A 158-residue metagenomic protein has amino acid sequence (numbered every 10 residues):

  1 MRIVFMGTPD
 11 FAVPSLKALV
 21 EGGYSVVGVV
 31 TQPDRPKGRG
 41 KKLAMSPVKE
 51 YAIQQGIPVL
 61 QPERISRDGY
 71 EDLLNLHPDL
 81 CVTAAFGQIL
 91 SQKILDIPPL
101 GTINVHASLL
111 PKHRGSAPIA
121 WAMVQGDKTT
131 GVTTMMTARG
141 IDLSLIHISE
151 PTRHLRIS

Functional and structural regions predicted by a protein language model:
M1-R39: N-terminal Rossmann-like dinucleotide-binding module
M1-V4, H77-C81: Short active-site oxyanion
T8-F11, E63-S66, F86-Q88: Short beta->alpha connector loops
A12-P14, Y70, L90-Q92: Short, well-ordered alpha-helical microsegments
G22, Q32, L80-S149, R153: Donor/substrate-binding cores of folate-linked one-carbon enzymes
P36-H77: N-terminal glycine-/serine-/threonine-rich beta1-alpha1-beta2 phosphate-ribose binding loop of Rossmann-like
